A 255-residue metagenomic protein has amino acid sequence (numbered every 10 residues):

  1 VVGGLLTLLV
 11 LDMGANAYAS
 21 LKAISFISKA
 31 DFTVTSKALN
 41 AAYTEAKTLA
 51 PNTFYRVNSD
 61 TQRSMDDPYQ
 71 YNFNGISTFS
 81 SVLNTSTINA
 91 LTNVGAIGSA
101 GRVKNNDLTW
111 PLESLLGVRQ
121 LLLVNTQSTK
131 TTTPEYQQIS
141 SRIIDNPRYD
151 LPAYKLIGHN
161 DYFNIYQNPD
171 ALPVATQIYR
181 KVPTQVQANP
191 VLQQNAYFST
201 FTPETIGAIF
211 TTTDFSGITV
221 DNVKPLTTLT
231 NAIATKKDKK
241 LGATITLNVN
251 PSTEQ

Functional and structural regions predicted by a protein language model:
V1, K22-K37, K240-Q255: Membrane-helix boundary/interfacial segments in multi-pass membrane proteins
V2-T7: Membrane-interfacial entry segments at the cytosolic side of transmembrane helices
L9-K29, T33, E45-V118: Extracytoplasmic/lumenal acceptor-recognition loop(s) of multi-pass membrane glycoenzymes
A38-E45: A short, well-structured juxtamembrane/interface segment
E45-L49, V124, P169: Structured segments of extracytoplasmic/periplasmic soluble domains in secreted or envelope-associated proteins
D60-Q62, L123-T126: Structural motif
L112, N125, T129-Q255: Flexible, solvent-exposed extracytoplasmic
